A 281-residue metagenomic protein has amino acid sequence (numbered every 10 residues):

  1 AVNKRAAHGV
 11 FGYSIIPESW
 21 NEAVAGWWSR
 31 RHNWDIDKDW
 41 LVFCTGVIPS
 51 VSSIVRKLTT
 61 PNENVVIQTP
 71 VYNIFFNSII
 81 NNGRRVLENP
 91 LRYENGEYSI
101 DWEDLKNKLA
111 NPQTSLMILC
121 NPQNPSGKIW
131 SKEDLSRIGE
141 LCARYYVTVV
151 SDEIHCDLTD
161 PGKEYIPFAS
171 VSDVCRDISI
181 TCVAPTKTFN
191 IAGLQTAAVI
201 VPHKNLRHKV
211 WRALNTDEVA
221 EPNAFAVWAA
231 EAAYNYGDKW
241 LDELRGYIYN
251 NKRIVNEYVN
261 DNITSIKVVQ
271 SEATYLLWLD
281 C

Functional and structural regions predicted by a protein language model:
A1-G46, S53, A233-Y236: N-terminal small-domain helix-loop-helix segment of the aminotransferase-like
V2, V24, L41, V65-V66 (+10 more regions): Generic structural signal for small/hydrophobic residues in well-ordered secondary structure, especially within
K57-I79: Conserved PLP-anchoring active-site segment centered on the Schiff-base-forming lysine
N82, R144-Y145, C175: Helix C-cap/helix->beta junction micro-motif
L91-K163: Active-site phosphate-binding strand-loop segment of PLP-dependent enzymes
V171-K209: Active-site PLP attachment segment
H208-N215, A233-N256: Structural signature of PLP-dependent enzymes
A224, E231, G246-N256, K267-C281: Conserved glycine-rich beta-strand-loop-beta hairpin in the small C-terminal domain of fold type I
